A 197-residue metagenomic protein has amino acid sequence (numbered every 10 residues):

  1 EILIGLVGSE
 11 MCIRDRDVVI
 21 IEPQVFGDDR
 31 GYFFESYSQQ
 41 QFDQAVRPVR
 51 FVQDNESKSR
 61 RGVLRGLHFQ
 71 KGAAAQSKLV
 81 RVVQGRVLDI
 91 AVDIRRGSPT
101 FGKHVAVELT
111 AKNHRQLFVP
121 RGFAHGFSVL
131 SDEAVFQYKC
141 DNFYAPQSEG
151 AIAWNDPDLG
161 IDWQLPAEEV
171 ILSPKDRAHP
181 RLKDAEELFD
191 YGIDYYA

Functional and structural regions predicted by a protein language model:
E1-G8, I13: Single conserved hydrophobic/aromatic residue that forms the stacking wall/gate of nucleotide- or nucleobase-binding
C12, R81, E108, F118 (+1 more regions): Conserved beta-strand segments that form the floor/walls of ligand-binding pockets within enzyme and binding domains
R14-R30: N-terminal auxiliary "cap/dimerization" subdomain that precedes the catalytic jelly-roll/cupin core of mononuclear
V52-L109: Portal/gating segments that form or line small-molecule/metal binding sites
L109-E133: Conserved metal-binding segment of the jelly-roll/cupin
D141-K183: Surface-exposed, gly/pro-biased binding rims or lids
A178-A197: Charged phosphate-binding loop/patch that engages nucleotide di/tri-phosphates or the phosphate backbone of nucleic
